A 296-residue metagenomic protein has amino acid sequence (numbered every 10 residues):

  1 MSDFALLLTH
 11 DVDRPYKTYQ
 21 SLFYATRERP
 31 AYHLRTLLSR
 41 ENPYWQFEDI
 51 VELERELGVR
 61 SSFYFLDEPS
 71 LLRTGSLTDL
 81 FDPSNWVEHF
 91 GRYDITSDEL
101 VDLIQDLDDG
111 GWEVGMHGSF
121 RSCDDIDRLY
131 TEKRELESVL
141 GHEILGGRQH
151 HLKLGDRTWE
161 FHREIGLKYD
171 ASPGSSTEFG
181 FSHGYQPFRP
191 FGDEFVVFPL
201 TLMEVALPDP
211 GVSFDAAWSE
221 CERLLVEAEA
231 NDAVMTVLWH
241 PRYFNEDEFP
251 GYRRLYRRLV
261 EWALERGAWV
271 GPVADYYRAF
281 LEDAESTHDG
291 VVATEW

Functional and structural regions predicted by a protein language model:
M1-F4, E52, E56-S62, L66-P69 (+8 more regions): Carbohydrate-active enzymes and regulators
A5-T9, K17, E28-S119, T236-L238 (+1 more regions): Short, well-structured secondary-structure segments
L7, D13-T18, A25-E28, S39 (+4 more regions): Active-site-adjacent pocket scaffolds in enzyme catalytic domains
Y19-Q20, R73-L77, I126-L129, D156-F161 (+2 more regions): A short acidic (Asp/Glu
R40-E48, T96-V101, D127-K133, D215-E222 (+1 more regions): Well-ordered, non-membrane alpha-helical segments in soluble/globular domains
E56, E222-W296: C-terminal domain-boundary segment and adjacent tail
S119-R121, T201, H240-F244: Short strand-loop junctions, especially beta-strand C-caps/beta-turns that link beta-sheets to coils or alpha-helices
C123-D125, L207-D209, F244-F249: A generic structural signal for short coil/turn motifs at secondary-structure boundaries
